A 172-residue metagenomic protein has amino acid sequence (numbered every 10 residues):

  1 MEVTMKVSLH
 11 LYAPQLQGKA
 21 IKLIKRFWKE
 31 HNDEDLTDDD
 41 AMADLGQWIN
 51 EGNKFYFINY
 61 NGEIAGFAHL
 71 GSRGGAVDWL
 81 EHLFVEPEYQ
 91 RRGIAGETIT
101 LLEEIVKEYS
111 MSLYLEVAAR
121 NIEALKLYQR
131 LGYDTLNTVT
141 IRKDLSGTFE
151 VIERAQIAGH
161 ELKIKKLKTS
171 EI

Functional and structural regions predicted by a protein language model:
M1-E2, Q129-R130, D134-S146: Acyl-donor-binding surface of acyltransferase catalytic domains
M5-V7: Extreme N-terminal starter segment of soluble prokaryotic enzymes
H10-L11, A118-D134: Generic detector of contiguous secondary-structure segments
L11-E81, E86-P87, I99, I105 (+4 more regions): Acetyl-CoA-dependent GNAT
V85, R91-E104, I122, K126 (+1 more regions): Conserved acetyl-CoA-binding loop-helix of GNAT-fold acetyltransferases
V106-A118: Conserved GNAT acetyl-CoA-binding A-motif
L115-L125, I141-T148: Conserved beta-strand-loop-alpha-helix junction that forms the acyl-donor binding cleft
